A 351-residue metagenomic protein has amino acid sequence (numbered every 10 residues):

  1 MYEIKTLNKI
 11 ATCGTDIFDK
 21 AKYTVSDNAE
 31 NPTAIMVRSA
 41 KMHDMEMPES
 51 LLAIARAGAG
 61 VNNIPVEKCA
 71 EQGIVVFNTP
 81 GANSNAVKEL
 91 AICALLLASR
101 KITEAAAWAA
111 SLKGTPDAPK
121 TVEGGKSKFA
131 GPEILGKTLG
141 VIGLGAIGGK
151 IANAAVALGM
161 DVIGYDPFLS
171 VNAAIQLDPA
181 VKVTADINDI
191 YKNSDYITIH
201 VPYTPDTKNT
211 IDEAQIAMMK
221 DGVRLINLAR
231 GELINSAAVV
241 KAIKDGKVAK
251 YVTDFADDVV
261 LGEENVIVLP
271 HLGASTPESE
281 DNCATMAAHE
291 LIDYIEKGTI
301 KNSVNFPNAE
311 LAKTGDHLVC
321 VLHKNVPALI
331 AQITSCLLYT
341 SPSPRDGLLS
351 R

Functional and structural regions predicted by a protein language model:
M1-T79, K192, D212-A214, M218 (+4 more regions): An N-terminal-biased, well-structured beta-alpha scaffold segment characteristic of Rossmann-like dinucleotide-binding
A40-E46, P167-V260, S275: Rossmann-like adenosine-cofactor binding region
P80-T138, N302-S303: Phosphate-binding beta-alpha-beta segment of Rossmann-like dinucleotide-binding domains, i.e., the NAD(P)
K88-A107, V156-M160, T285-T299, T334: Oxidoreductase and adenylate-handling cofactor-binding alpha/beta cores
L144-G145: Glycine-rich Rossmann-fold phosphate-binding loop(s) that bind the pyrophosphate of adenine dinucleotide cofactors
G148-G149: N-terminal Rossmann-fold NAD(P) dinucleotide-binding loop
I163: Conserved beta-strand positions in the Rossmann-like core of class I SAM-dependent methyltransferases
L272-S341, R345, R351: NAD(P)-dependent dehydrogenase/reductase Rossmann-like domain
